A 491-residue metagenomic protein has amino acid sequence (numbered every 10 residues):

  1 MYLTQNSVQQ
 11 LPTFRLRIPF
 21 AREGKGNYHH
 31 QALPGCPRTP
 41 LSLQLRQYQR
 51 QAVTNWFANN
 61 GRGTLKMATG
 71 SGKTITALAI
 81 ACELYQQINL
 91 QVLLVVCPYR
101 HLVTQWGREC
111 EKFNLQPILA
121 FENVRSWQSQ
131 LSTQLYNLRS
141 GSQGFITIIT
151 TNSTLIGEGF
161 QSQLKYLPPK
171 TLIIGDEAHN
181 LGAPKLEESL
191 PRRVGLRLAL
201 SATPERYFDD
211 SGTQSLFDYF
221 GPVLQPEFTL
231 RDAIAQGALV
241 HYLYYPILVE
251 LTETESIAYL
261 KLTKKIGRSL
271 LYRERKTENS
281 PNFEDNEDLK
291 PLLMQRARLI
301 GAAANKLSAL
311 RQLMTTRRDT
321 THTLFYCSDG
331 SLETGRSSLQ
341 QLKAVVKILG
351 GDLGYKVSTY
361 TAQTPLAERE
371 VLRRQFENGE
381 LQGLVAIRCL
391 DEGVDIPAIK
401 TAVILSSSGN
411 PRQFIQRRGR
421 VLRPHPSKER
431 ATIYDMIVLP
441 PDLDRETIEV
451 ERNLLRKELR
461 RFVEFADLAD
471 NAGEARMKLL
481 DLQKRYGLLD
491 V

Functional and structural regions predicted by a protein language model:
Y2-T4, F14-G195, F220, L270-F283 (+8 more regions): SF2 helicase/translocase NTPase motor core, specifically the RecA-like lobe 1 inter-motif segment between Walker
Q5-K25, E278, K290, R445-V491: Long, largely alpha-helical accessory region at the distal end of helicase-like NTP-driven motors
C97, N152, G182-K185, S201 (+4 more regions): Residues that line or immediately flank small-molecule/substrate-binding pockets and catalytic motifs
R100-L102, R125-S126, S153-I156, H179-N180 (+9 more regions): Conserved nucleotide-binding/hydrolysis micro-motifs of P-loop NTPases
N180-L181, G350-A469: Conserved RecA-like P-loop NTPase helicase motor core
A183-Y242: Post-DEXD/H (motif II) to motif III coupling segment of the RecA-like Helicase ATP-binding lobe
F208-Q214, S331-Q341, D442-L455: Short, flexible/disordered intra-domain loops and linkers
V223-D319, T323: Conserved interdomain linker/interface between the two RecA-like ATPase lobes of SF2 helicase motors
